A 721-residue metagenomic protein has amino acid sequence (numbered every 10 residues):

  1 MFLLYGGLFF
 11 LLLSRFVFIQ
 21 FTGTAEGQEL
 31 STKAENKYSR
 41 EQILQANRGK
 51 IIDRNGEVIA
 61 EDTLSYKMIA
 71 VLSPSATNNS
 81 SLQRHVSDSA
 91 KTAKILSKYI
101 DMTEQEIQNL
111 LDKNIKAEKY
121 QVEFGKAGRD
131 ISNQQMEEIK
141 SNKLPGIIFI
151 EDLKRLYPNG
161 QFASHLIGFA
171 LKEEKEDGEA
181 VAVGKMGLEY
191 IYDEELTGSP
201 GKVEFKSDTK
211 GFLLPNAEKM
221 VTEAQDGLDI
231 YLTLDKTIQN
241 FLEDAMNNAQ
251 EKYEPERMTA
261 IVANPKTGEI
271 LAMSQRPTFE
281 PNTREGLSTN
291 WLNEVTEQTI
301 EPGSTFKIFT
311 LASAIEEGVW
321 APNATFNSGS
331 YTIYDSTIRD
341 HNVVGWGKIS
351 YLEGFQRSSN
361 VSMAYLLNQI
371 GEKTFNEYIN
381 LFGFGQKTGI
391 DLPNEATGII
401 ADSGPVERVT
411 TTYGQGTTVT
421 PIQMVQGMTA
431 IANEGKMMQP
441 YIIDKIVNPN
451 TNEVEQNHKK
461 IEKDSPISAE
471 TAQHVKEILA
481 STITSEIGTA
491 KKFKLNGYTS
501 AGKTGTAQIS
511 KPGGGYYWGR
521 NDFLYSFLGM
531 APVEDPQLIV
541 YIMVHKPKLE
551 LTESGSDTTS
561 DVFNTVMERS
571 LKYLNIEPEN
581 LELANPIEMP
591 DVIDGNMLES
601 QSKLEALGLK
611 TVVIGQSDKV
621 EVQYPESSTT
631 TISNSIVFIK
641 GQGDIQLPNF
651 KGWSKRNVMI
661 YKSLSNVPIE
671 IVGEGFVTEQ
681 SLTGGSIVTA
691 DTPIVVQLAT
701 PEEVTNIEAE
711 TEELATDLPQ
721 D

Functional and structural regions predicted by a protein language model:
M1-N282, K373-G383, L495, H545 (+4 more regions): Periplasmic/cell-envelope proteins involved in peptidoglycan metabolism and beta-lactam response
L44-N47, R54, E61-S65, L144 (+19 more regions): Extracytoplasmic
A46, Q83-A90, R129-N133, A182-M186 (+15 more regions): Soluble non-cytosolic domains of exported or imported proteins
A60, D208-E218, M258-G303, A312-Y541: Beta-lactam-recognizing serine transpeptidase/beta-lactamase-like catalytic domain environment
Q108-I115, P255-T267, S328-G329, L392-A396 (+4 more regions): Acidic/histidine-enriched alpha-helical segments
A127-N142, E151-H165, F169, N448-S560 (+2 more regions): Conserved SxxK-family serine transpeptidase/carboxypeptidase catalytic domain of penicillin-binding proteins
G497, A501, K511, I542-D721: Ligand-recognition elements built from short beta-strands and adjacent flexible loops
